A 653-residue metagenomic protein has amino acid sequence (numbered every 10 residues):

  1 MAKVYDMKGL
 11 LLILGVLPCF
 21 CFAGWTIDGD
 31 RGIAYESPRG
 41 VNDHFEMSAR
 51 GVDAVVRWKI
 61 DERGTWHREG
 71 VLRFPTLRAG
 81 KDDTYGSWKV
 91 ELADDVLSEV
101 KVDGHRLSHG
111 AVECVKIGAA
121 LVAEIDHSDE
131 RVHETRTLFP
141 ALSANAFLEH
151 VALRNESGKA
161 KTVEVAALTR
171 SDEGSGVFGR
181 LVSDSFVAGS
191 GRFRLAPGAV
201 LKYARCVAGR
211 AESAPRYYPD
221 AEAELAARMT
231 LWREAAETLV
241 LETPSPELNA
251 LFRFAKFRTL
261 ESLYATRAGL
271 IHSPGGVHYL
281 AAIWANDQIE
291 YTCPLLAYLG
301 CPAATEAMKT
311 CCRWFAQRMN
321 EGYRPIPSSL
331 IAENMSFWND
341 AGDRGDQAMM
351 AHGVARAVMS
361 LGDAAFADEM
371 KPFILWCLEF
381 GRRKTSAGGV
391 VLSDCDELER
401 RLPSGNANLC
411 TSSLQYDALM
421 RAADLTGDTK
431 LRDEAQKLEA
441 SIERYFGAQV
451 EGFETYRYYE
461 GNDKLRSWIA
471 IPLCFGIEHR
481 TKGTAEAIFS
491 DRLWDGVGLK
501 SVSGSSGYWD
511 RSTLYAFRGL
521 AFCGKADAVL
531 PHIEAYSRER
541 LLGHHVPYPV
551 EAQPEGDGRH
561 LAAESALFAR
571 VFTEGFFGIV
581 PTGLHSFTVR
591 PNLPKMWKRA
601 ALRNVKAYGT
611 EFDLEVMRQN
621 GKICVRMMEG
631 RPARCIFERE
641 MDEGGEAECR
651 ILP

Functional and structural regions predicted by a protein language model:
M1-L10: Positively charged n-region of N-terminal signal peptides that target proteins for export
G9-C19: Sec-dependent N-terminal signal peptides
C21-A250, Y298-C301, K525-V529, S537-R538 (+2 more regions): Terminal accessory carbohydrate-recognition/targeting modules of carbohydrate-active enzymes
R194-P219, V277-A281, Y323, P327-M349 (+4 more regions): The feature captures the catalytic groove of carbohydrate-active enzymes
R233-A367, C395-D396, G461-C474, A485 (+3 more regions): Substrate-binding groove/exosite segments of carbohydrate-active enzymes
F252-T259, I374, L431-F446, Y536: Short amphipathic alpha-helical coiled-coil/interface segments
W284-R313, D368-L375, E379, R400 (+5 more regions): Active-site core of glycosidic bond-cleaving carbohydrate-active enzymes
F315, M319, L361, L378-G381 (+6 more regions): Alpha-helical junction/boundary sensor with strong preference for TPR arrays
